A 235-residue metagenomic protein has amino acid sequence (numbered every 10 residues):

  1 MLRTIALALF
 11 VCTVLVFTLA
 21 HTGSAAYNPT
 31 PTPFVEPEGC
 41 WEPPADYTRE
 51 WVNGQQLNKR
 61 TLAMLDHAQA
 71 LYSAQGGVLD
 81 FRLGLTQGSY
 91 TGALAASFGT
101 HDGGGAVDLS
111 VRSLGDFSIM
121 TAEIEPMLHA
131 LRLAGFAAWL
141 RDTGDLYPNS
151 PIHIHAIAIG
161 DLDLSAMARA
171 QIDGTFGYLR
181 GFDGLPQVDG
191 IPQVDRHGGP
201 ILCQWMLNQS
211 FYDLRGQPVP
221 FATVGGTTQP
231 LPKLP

Functional and structural regions predicted by a protein language model:
M1-T4: Positively charged n-region of N-terminal signal peptides that target proteins for export
A8-T18: Bacterial N-terminal signal peptides
C12, G23-A25, D108: Cleavable N-terminal signal peptides
A20-E36, F221-P235: Ser/Thr-rich, Proline-interspersed low-complexity disordered segments
Y27-L146: Secreted/periplasmic proteins that engage bacterial cell-wall peptidoglycan
R49-Q55, S97-F98, L114-P232: Catalytic cores and adjacent binding grooves of peptidoglycan-active enzymes
